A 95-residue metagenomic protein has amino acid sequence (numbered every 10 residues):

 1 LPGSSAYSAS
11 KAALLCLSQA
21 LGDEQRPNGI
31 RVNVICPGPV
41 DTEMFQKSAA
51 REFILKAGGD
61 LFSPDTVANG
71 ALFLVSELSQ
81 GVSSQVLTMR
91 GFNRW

Functional and structural regions predicted by a protein language model:
L1-S5, P27: Active-site loop immediately N-terminal to the catalytic Tyr-X3-Lys motif of short-chain dehydrogenase/reductase
Y7, L15: Catalytic tyrosine of NAD(P)H-dependent dehydrogenase/reductases that use a Tyr as the general acid/base
S10: Active-site helix of classical SDR
Q19: A short, exposed helix-loop element centered on a Lys and neighboring polar residues
D23-E24: Alpha-helical segment proximal to the catalytic Tyr-Lys
P27-G38: Conserved beta-loop-beta element that borders a ligand/cofactor-binding pocket
V34, L55-W95: C-terminal helical subdomain
C36-K47: Short, flexible catalytic-loop segment of classical short-chain dehydrogenase/reductase
